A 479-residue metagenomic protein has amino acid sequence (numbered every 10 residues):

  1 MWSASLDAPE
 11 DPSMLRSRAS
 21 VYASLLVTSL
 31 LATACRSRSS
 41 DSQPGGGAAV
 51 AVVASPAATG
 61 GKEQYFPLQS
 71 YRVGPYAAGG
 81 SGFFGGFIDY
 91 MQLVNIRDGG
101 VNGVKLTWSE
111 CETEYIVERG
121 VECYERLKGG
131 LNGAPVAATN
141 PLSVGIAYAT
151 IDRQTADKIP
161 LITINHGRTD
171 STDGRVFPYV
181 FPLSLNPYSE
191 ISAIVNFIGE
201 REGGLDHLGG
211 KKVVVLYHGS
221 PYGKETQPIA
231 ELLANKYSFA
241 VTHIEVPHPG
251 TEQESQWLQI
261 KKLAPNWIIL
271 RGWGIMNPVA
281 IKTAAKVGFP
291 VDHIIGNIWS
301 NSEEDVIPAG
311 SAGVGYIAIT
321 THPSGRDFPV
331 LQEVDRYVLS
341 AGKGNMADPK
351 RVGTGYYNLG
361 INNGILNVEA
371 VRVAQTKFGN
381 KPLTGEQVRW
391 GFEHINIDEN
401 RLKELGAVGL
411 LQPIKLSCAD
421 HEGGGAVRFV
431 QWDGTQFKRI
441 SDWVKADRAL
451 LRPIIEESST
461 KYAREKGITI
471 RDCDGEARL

Functional and structural regions predicted by a protein language model:
D11-A23: Bacterial N-terminal signal peptides that target proteins for export
A23-L30: Bacterial N-terminal signal peptides
A32-A34: C-terminal motif of bacterial Sec signal peptides marking the signal peptidase cleavage site
R36, S42-A54, G61-Y65, A78-I88 (+5 more regions): Beta-alpha junction/loop-to-helix N-cap segments that form part of ligand/metal-binding clefts
T113, L161-T163, R168-T172, P249 (+2 more regions): Venus flytrap/periplasmic-binding-protein-like
R119, T169-D170, P178-V287, G325-Q332: Extracellular/periplasmic Venus flytrap/periplasmic-binding protein
F177, A284-G364, V444-D447, S458: Extracellular/periplasmic periplasmic-binding protein-like sensory domains
G344-Y357, V368-D442, A446, L479: Segments of small-molecule ligand-sensing domains
